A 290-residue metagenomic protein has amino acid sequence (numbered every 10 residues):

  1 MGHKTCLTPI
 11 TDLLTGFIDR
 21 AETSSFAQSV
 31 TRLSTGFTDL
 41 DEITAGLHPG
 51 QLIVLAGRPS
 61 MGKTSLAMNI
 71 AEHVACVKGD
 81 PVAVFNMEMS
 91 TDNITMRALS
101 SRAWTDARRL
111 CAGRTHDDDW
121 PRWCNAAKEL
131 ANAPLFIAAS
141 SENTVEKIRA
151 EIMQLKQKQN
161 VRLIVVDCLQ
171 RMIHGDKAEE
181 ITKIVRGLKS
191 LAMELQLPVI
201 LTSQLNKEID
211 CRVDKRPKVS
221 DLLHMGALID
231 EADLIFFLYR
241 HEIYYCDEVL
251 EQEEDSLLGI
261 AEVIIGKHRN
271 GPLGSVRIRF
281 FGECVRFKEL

Functional and structural regions predicted by a protein language model:
G2-T105, N125: The Walker A/P-loop phosphate-binding site
C6, I10-L13, G36-D39, L66-A67 (+11 more regions): Helical mechanochemical/support elements of P-loop NTPase systems and associated helical scaffolds
S29, R108-H116, F136-E142, M172-T182 (+1 more regions): Flexible beta-alpha connector loops of hexameric P-loop NTPases
E42, H73-N160, H174, V276: Cytosolic-facing regulatory segments adjacent to core modules
P81, Q196-P198: Proline-centered loop/turn at the N-terminus of a beta-strand
E88-M89, L201-N206, R269: A short beta-strand-to-loop transition that corresponds to the Sensor-1 phosphate-sensing loop of AAA+ P-loop ATPases
L110, E142-I164, G187-L195, E208-L290: C-terminal regions of RecA-like/P-loop NTPase motor modules
C168: Walker B catalytic acidic pair
